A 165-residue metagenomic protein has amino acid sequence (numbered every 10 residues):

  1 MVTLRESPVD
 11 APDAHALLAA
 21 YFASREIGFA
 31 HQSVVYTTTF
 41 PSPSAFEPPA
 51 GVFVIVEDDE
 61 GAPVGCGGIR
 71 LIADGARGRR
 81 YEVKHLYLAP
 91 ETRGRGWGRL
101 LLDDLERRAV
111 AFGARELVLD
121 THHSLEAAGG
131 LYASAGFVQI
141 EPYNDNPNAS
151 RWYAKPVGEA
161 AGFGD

Functional and structural regions predicted by a protein language model:
V2-R80, K84, A89-P90, L102-D104 (+3 more regions): Acetyl-CoA-dependent GNAT
P12, R95, E126: Loop/helix-junction capping segments adjacent to catalytic residues or to phosphate/diphosphate-binding pockets
V54, R115-G136, E141-D165: C-terminal "cap" of GNAT-fold acetyltransferases
G61, G96-G98, G113: Conserved G/P- and acidic residue-centered "switch" motifs that form tight phosphate/ATP-binding loops in soluble
G65, G96-G98, G136: Conserved phosphate-binding and hydrolysis motifs of nucleotide-dependent enzymes
A89-E91, R95, H123: Active-site acidic-Proline motif in GNAT/NAT acetyltransferases
G94, R107-A111, S134, V138: Conserved amphipathic alpha-helical interaction elements at protein-protein interfaces in regulatory, energy-coupling
